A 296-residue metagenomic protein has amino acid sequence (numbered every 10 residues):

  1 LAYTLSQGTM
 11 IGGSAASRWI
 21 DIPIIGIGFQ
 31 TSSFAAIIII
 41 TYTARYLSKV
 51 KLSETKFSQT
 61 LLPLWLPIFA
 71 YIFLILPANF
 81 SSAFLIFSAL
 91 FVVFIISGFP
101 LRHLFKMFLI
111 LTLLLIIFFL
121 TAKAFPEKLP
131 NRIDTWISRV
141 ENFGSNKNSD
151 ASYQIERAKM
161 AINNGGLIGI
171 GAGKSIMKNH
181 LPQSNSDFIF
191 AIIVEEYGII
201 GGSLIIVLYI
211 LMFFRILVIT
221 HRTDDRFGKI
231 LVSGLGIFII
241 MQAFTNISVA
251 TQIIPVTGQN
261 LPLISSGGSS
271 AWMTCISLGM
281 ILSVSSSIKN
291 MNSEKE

Functional and structural regions predicted by a protein language model:
L1-A78, I247-P262, S266, S270-A271 (+1 more regions): Membrane-helix boundary/helix-loop-helix interface segments in multi-pass membrane proteins
L5, T43-K51, F91-P100, L211-H221 (+1 more regions): Structural signal for the C-terminal ends of transmembrane alpha-helices and the immediately following loop
S33-T43, S82-F94, I110, S269 (+1 more regions): Hydrophobic core segments of transmembrane alpha-helices in multi-pass, intramembrane catalytic enzymes
A36, E196-F213: Hydrophobic alpha-helical transmembrane segments
T60-L74, S81-E127: Hydrophobic alpha-helical segments of polytopic membrane proteins
F84, A89-H103, I176-G201, G258-W272: Interfacial segments of multi-pass membrane proteins
F108-S203, R226-F227: Hydrophobic, glycine- and aromatic-enriched re-entrant/interface helices and adjoining loop segments
V218-G258, I264: Loop-to-helix entry and N-terminal half of a specific, functionally important transmembrane alpha helix in multi-pass
